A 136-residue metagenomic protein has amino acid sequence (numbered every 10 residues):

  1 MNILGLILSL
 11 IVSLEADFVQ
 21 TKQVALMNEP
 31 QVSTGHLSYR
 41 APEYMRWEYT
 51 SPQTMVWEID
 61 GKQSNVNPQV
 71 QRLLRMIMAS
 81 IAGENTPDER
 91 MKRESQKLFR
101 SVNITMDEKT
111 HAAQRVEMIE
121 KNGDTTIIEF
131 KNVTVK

Functional and structural regions predicted by a protein language model:
N2-L10: Sec-dependent N-terminal signal peptides
L10-V24, N28-P30, Q53, K62-Q96: Flexible, processing/modification-adjacent segments and terminal tails in exported/periplasmic/extracellular proteins
S13-D17, P42-R46, Q96, A112-V116: Short, hydrophobic/aromatic-rich segments at coil-to-beta transitions
A16-F18, L37-Y39, W57, I104 (+2 more regions): Preference for bulky hydrophobic residues occupying beta-strand positions in well-ordered beta-sheet regions
A25-L26, R46, Q53-M55, A113 (+1 more regions): Short beta-strands and strand-coil junctions in structured, solvent-facing domains, enriched
V32-T34: Low-complexity, intrinsically disordered segments exposed to solvent
H36-I81, D124-I127, N132: An acidic-aromatic
P87-K136: Gly/Pro-enriched, hydrophobic low-complexity segments that function as extracytoplasmic propeptides/linkers
